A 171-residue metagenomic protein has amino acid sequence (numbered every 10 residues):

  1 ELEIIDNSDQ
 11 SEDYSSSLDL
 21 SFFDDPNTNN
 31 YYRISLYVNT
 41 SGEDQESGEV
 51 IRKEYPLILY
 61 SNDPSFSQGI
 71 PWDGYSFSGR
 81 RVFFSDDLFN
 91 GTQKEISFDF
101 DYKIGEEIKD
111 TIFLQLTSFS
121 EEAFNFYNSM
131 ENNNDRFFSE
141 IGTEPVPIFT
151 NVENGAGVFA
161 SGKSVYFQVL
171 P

Functional and structural regions predicted by a protein language model:
E1-P171: A sequence/structural signal for flexible, mid-protein segments enriched in small/helix-disrupting residues
